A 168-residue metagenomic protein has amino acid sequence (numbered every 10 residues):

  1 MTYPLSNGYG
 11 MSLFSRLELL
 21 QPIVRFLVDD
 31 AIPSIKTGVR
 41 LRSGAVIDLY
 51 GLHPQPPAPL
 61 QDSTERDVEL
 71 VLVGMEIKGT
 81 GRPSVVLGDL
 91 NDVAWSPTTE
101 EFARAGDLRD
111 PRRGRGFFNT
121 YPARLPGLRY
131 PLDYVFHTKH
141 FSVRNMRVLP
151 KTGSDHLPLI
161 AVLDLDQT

Functional and structural regions predicted by a protein language model:
M1-T168: Soluble catalytic domains of enzymes that build or remodel membrane lipids, polysaccharides, and related
